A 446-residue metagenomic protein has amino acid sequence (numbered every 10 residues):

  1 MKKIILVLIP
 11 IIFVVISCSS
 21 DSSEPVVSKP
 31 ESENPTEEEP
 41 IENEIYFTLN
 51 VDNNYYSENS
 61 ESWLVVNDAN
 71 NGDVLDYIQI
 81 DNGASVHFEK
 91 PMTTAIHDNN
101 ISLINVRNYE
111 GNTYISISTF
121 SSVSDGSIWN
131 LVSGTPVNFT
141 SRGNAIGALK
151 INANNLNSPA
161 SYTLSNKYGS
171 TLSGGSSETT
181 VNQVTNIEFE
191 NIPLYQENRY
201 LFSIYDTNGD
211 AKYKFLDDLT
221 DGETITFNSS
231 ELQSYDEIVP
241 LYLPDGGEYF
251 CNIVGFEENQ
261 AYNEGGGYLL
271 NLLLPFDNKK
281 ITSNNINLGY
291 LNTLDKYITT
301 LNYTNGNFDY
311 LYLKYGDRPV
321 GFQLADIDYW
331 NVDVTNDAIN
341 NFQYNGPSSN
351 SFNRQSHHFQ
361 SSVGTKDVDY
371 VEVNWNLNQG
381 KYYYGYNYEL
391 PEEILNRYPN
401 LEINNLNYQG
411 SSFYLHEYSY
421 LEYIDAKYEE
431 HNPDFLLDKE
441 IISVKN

Functional and structural regions predicted by a protein language model:
M1-I4: Positively charged n-region of N-terminal signal peptides that target proteins for export
L6-I9: Sec-dependent N-terminal signal peptides
V14-S17: C-terminal motif of bacterial Sec signal peptides marking the signal peptidase cleavage site
S19-S22: Bacterial signal peptide processing site
P25, Y249-N446: Hydrophilic extracytoplasmic domains
P25-D337, K439: Preference for solvent-exposed, low-hydrophobicity sequence contexts
